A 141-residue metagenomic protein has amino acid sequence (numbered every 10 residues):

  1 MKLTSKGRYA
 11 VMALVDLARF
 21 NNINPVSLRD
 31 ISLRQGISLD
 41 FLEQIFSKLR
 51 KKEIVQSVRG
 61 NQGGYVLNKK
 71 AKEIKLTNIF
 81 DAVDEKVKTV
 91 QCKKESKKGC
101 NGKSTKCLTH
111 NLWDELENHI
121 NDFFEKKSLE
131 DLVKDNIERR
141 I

Functional and structural regions predicted by a protein language model:
A10-N22: Short amphipathic alpha-helical interface segments
R19-N22, L33, K51: The C-terminal cap of the DNA-recognition helix in HTH/winged-HTH DNA-binding domains, marking the helix-to-coil
V26-Q35: A short alpha-helical element within helix-turn-helix/winged-helix DNA-binding domains across DNA-binding proteins
D40: Key DNA-contact positions within bacterial/archaeal DNA-binding proteins
I45-R50: Basic amphipathic alpha-helical segments that dock to polyanions
I54-Q62, V66-L67: Beta-hairpin "wing" of winged helix-turn-helix
A71-S96, E115: Conserved segment of winged-helix/HTH DNA-binding domains
C92-I141: C-terminal regulatory/oligomerization modules of transcriptional regulators
